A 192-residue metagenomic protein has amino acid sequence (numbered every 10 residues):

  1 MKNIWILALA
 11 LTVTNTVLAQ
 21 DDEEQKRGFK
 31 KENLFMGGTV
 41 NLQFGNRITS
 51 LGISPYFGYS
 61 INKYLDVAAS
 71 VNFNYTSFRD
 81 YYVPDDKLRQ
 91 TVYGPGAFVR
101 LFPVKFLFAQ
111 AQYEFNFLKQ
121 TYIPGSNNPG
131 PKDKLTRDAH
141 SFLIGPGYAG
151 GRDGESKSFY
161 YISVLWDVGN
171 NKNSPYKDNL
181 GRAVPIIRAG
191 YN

Functional and structural regions predicted by a protein language model:
M1-Q25, N192: Bacterial Sec-dependent N-terminal signal peptides
Q20-N33, R47, Y64, F106 (+1 more regions): Short loop/turn motifs that connect adjacent beta-strands in outer-membrane beta-barrel proteins
N33-G37, S50-G52, Q90-P95, A139-L143 (+1 more regions): Transmembrane beta-barrel architecture of outer-membrane proteins
M36-G38, A69, A97-V99, A109-A111 (+3 more regions): Membrane-embedded beta-strand positions of outer-membrane beta-barrel proteins
V40-N46, F73-S77, F115-K119, G150 (+1 more regions): Transmembrane beta-strands of outer-membrane beta-barrel pores
N41-G52, K172-R182: Solvent-exposed loop/turn segments connecting transmembrane beta-strands in outer-membrane beta-barrel proteins
N74-V92, K119-D138: Flexible, solvent-exposed loop segments that connect beta-strands
R137-N192: Predominantly the C-terminal beta-signal and adjacent terminal strand-loop region of outer-membrane beta-barrel
